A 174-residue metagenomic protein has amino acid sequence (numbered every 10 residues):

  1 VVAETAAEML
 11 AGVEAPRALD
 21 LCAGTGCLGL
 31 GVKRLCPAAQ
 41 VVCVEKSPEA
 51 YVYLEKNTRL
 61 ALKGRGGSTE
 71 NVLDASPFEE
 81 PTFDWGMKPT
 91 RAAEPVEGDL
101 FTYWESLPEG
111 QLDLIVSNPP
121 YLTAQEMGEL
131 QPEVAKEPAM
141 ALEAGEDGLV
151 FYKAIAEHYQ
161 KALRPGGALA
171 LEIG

Functional and structural regions predicted by a protein language model:
V1-P37, C43-L54: SAM-dependent Rossmann-like transferase core, predominantly class I methyltransferases with a strong bias toward
V2, L28, L54, N118 (+3 more regions): Residue-level signal for inorganic ion chemistry
R17, A39-Q40, E94, Q111-D113 (+1 more regions): Structural signature of beta-strand start/N-cap positions in the alpha/beta core of ABC transporter nucleotide-binding
D20, C43, A144, A170-L171: Conserved SAM-binding loop
V52-G66, E70-D74, G86-L107: S-adenosyl-L-methionine
G86, Y121-F151: Mobile active-site "lid"/loop adjacent to the S-adenosyl-L-methionine
E105-I115: A short acidic, Gly/Pro-enriched loop at the edge of an enzyme's catalytic core that lines a small-molecule cofactor
E146-G174: Conserved Class I SAM-dependent methyltransferase catalytic core
